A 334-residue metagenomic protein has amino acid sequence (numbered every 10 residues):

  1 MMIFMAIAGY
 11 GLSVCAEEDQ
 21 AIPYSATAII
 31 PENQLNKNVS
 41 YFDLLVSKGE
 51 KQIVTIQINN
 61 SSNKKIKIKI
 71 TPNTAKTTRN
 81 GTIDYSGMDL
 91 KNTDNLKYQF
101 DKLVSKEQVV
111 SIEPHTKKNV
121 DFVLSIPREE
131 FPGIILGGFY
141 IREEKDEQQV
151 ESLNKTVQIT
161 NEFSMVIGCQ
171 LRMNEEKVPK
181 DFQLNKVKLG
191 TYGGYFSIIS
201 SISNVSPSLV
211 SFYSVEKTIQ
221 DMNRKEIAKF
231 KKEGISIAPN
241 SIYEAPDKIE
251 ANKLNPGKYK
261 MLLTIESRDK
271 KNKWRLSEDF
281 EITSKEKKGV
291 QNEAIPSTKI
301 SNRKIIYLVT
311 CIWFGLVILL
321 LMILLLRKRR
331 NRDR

Functional and structural regions predicted by a protein language model:
A8-A21: Sec-dependent signal peptide cleavage junction
A28-S62, I66, V109, D181-G193: Beta-sheet-dominated interaction scaffolds and their linkers
N38, G49-T55, K117-V120, P132-G138 (+1 more regions): Short, solvent-exposed loop/turn segments enriched in Ser/Thr/Gly
N59-K64, A75, E129, S203-L209: Short solvent-exposed strand-capping/beta-turn motif centered on an Asx-Ser/Thr pair
K64-K91, S125-N174, N252-N292: Terminal connector regions
L90-E130, Q220-L254: Intrinsically disordered, low-complexity Pro/Gly/Ser/Thr-rich segments with frequent PxxP/GP/PP motifs and embedded
R172-Y307: Membrane-proximal extracellular "stem/stalk" segments of glycoproteins immediately N-terminal to a transmembrane helix
T310-R334: C-terminal membrane-anchoring or membrane-association module
